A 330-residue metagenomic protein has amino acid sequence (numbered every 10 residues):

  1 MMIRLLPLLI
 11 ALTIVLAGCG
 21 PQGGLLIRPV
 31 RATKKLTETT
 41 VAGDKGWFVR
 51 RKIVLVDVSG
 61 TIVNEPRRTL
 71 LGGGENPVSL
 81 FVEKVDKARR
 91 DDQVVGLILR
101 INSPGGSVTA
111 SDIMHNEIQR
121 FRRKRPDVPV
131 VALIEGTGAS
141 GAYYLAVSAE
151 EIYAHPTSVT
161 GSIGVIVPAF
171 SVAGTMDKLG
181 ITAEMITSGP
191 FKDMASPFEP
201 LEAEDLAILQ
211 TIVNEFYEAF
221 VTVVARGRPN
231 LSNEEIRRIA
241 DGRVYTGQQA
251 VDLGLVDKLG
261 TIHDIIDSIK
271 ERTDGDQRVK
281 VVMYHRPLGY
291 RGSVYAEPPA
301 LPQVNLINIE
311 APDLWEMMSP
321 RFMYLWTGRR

Functional and structural regions predicted by a protein language model:
M2-A132, G136-S140, V147-H155, I166-R330: N-terminal organellar transit peptides
S158: Acidic, His- and aromatic-enriched active-site or binding-groove loops in soluble protein domains that engage sugars
G161-I163: Flexible, glycine/proline-enriched loop segments at strand-loop-helix junctions that form or flank small-ligand binding
